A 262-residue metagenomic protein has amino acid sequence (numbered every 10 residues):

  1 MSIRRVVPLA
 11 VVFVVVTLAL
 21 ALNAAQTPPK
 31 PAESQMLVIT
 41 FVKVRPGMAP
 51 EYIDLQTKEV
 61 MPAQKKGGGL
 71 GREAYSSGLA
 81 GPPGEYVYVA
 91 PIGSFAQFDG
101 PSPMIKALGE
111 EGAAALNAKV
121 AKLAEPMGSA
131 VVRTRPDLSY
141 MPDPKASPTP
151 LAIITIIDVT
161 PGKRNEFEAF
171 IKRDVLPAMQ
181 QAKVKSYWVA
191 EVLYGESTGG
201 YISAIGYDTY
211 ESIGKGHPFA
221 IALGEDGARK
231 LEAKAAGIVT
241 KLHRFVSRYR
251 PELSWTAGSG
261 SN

Functional and structural regions predicted by a protein language model:
M1-R5: N-terminal secretory signal peptides that target proteins for export/translocation
L9-A21: Bacterial N-terminal signal peptides
L22-N262: Short S/T/G/P-rich N-terminal loop/turn motif that feeds into the first structured element of a domain
